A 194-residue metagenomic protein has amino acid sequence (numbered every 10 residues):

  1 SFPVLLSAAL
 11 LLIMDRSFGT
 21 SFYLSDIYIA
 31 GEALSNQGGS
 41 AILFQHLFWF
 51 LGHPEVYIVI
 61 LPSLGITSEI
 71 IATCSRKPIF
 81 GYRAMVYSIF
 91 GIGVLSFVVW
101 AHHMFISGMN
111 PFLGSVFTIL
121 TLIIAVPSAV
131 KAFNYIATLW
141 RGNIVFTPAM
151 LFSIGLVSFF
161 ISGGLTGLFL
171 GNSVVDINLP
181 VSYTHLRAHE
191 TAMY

Functional and structural regions predicted by a protein language model:
S1-T73, Y82-F105, V116-Y135, P148-S173 (+1 more regions): Hydrophobic cores of alpha-helical transmembrane segments in multi-pass integral membrane proteins
I79: Solvent-exposed interhelical
G108-M109: Membrane-lumen (extracellular) interface motif
T138-R141: Short amphipathic alpha-helical coupling elements at transmembrane boundaries
P180-V181, H185-Y194: Residue-level detector of conserved catalytic or cofactor/ligand-binding positions in enzyme active sites
